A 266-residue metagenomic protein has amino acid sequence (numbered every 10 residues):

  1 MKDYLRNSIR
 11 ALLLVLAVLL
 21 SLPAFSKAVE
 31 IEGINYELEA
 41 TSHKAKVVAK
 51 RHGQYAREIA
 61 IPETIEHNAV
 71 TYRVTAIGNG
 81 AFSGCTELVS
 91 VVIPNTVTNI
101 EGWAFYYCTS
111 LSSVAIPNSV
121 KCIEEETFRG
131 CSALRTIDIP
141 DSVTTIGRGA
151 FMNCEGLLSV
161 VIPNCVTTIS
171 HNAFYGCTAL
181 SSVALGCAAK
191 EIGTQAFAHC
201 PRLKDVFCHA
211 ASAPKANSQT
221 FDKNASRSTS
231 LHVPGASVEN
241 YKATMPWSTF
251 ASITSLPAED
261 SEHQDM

Functional and structural regions predicted by a protein language model:
M1-L13: Bacterial N-terminal signal peptides that target proteins for export
A11-S21: Bacterial N-terminal signal peptides
A24-E30: Boundary at the C-terminal end of the N-terminal hydrophobic targeting segment
G33-N35, A40, Q54-A76, T86-N99 (+7 more regions): Structural signature of tandem-repeat unit edges
T194-Q195, A216-K223, K242: Short, T/G/N/S-enriched strand-turn elements that build extracellular solenoid repeat scaffolds
T220-N224, S237, T244-A251: Acidic, glycine/polar-enriched metal-coordinating patches/loops that mediate binding to polyanionic ligands
D260-M266: C-terminal cell-surface addressing/anchoring modules of secreted/extracellular proteins
